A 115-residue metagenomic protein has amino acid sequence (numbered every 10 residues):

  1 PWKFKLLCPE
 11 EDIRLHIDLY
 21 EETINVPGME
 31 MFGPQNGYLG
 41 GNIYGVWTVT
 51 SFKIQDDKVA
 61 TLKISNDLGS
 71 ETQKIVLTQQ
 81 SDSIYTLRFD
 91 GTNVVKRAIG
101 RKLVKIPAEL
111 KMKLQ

Functional and structural regions predicted by a protein language model:
P1-V76, Q80, R88-Q115: Central antiparallel beta-sheet cores of small beta-barrel/beta-sandwich binding domains
